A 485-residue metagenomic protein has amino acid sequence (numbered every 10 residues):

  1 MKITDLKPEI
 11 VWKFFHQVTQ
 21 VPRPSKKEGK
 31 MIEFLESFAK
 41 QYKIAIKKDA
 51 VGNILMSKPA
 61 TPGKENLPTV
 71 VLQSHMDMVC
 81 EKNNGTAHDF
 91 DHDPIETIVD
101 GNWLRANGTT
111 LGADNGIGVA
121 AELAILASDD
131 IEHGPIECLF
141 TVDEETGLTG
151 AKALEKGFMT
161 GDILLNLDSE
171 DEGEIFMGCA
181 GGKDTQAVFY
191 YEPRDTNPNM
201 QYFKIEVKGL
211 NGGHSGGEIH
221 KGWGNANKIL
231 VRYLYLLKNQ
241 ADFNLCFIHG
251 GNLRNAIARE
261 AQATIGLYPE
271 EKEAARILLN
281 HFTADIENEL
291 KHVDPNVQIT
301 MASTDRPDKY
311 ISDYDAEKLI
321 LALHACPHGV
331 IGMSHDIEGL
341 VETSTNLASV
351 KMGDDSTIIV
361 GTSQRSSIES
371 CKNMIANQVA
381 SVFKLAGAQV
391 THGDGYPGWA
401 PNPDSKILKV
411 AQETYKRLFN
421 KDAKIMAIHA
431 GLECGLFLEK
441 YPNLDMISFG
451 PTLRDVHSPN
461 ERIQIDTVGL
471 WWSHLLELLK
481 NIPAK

Functional and structural regions predicted by a protein language model:
K2-W103: Acidic/His- and Gly-rich active-site-bordering loop/insert found across diverse amide/peptide-bond hydrolases
P8-V11, H335, E342-I358, S363 (+1 more regions): Zn-dependent metallopeptidase/amidohydrolase metal-coordination segment
K64-T146, A151-D162, D313, E317 (+3 more regions): Active-site metal-coordination/substrate-binding segment of hydrolases, especially metallo-dependent peptidases
M76-M78, L139-G147, S169-E172, N211 (+2 more regions): Acidic, glycine-rich active-site loops and adjacent beta-strand->loop/helix elements that engage anionic groups
N102-R105, E145, K152, K156-R365: Midchain, well-structured core segments that form catalytic/ion-binding scaffolds
G157, G222-Q240, L267, E271-K272 (+4 more regions): His/Asp/Glu-rich mid-to-C-terminal helical/loop segments that flank catalytic regions of hydrolases
N225, R232-I248, G393, P401-L444: Active-site-adjacent substrate-binding region of metalloamidase/peptidase-like peptide-processing proteins
L340-A430: Substrate-recognition/cap regions that form aromatic- and gly/pro-loop-enriched pockets for small-molecule ligands
